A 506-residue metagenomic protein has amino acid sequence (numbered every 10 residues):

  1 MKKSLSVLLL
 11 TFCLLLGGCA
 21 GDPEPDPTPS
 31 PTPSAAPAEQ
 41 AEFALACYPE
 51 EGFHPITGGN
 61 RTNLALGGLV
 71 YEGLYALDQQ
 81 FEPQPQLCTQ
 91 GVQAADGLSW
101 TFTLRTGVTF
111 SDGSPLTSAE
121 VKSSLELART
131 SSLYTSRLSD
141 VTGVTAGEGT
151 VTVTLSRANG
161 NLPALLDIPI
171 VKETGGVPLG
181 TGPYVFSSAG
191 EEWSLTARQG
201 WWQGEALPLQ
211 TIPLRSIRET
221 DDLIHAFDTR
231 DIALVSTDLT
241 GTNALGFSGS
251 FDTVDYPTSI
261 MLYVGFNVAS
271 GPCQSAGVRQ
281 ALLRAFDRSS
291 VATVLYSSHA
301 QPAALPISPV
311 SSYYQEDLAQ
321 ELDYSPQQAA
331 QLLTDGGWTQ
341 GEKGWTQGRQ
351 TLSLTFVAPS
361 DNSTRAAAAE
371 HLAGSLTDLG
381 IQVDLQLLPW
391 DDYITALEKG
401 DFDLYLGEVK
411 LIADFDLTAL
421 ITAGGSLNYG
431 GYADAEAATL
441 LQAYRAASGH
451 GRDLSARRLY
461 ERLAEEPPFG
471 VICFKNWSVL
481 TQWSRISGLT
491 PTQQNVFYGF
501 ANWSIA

Functional and structural regions predicted by a protein language model:
L45-A95, E126: N-terminal lobe/hinge region of extracytoplasmic solute-binding protein
T89-S132, P272: Aromatic- and charge-enriched surface segment that lines or borders ligand/interaction sites
T154-P213, E219-D221, P326-Q327, Q331 (+1 more regions): Gly/Pro-rich hinge or "lid" segments in bacterial periplasmic/extracellular proteins
T196-W202, Y256-A281, A285, V294 (+5 more regions): A bilobed periplasmic-binding-protein/Venus flytrap-type ligand-binding module shared by bacterial periplasmic
G200-L245, Q382: Ligand-site clamp/hinge motif
Q274-H371: Append "and occasionally in soluble cytosolic enzymes with long acidic Gly/Pro-rich linkers
A285-E316, T364-A373, L397-A506: Detector for C-terminal structural segments
T339-L411: Ligand/substrate-recognition segments at binding pockets and active sites
